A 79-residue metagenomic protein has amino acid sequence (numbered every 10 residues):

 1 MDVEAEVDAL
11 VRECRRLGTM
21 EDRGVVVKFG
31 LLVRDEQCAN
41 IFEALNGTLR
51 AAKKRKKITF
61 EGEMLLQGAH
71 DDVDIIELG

Functional and structural regions predicted by a protein language model:
M1-G24, F29, N46-G47: Positively charged, polyanion-binding regions of nucleic-acid-associated proteins
E21, I58-T59, G79: Extended, compositionally biased polar/charged segments
D22, A39, A44, H70-D72: Generic alpha-helix signal with a bias toward terminal, lower-confidence helices and secondary-structure junctions
V26-K28, V33, T59, D74-I76: Beta-strand cores of modular interaction/reader domains in eukaryotic scaffold and signaling proteins, especially PDZ
V33-L65: Charge-enriched amphipathic alpha-helical scaffolds
E63-G79: Short, cationic-aromatic polyanion-contact patches
